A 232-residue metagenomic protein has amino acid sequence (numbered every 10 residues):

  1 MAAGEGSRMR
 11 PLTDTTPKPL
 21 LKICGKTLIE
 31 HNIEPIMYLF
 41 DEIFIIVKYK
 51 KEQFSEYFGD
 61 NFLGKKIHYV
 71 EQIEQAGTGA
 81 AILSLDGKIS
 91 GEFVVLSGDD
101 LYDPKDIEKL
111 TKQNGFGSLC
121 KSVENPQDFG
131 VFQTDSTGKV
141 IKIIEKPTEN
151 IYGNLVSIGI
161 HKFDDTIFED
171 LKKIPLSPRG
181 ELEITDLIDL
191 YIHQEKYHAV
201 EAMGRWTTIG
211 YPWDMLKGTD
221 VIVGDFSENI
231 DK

Functional and structural regions predicted by a protein language model:
M1-D14, K196: N-terminal nucleotide-binding beta1-loop-alpha1 segment
A2, V47, S97, C120-K121: Short beta-strand/turn micro-motifs composed of small residues that flank or help shape donor/cofactor-binding pockets
R8, L21-K22, K26-S97, I107: Conserved N-terminal catalytic core of the sugar/cofactor nucleotidyltransferase
I45, V95, S118-L119, A199: Structural beta-sheet core signal
D99-Y102: Acidic metal-phosphate-binding loop of nucleotide-sugar-dependent transferases
P104-F129: Conserved donor-nucleotide/metal-binding helix-loop-beta segment in metal-dependent transferases, i.e., the alpha-helix
T111, K139-E228: Catalytic-core segments of class I nucleotidyltransferases/pyrophosphorylases that form NMP-activated intermediates
